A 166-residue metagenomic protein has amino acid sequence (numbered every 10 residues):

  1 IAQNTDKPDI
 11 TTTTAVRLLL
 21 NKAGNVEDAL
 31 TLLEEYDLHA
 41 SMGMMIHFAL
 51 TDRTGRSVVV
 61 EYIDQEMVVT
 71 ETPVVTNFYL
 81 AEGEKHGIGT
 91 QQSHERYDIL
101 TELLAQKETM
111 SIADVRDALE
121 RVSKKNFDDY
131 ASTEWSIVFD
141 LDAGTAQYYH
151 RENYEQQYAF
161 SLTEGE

Functional and structural regions predicted by a protein language model:
I1-N21, G43-I46, T51-E166: C-terminal, well-structured catalytic/ligand-binding subdomain of enzymes
L20-A23, D28-T31: Short N-terminal edge-element motif at the start of the domain
T31-S41, F48: Secretory/export targeting leaders with adjacent low-complexity proregions
